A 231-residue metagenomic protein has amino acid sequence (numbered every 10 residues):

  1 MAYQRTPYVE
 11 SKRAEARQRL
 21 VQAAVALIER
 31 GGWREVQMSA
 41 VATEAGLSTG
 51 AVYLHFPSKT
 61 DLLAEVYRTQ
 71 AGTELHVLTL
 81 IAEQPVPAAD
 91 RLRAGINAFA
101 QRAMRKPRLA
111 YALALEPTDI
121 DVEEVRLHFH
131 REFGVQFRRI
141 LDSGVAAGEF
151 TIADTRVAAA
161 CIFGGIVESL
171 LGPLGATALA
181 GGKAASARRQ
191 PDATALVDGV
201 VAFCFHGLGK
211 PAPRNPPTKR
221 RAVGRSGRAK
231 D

Functional and structural regions predicted by a protein language model:
M1-E15, A178-A187, A212-D231: N-terminal intrinsically disordered/low-complexity leader segments
R13-A24, V41, V66-Q70, E74 (+1 more regions): Generic hydrophobic, amphipathic alpha-helix propensity
R19, A23, L27-D61, E65: Helix-turn-helix
Q37, Y111-A114, A153, A178 (+1 more regions): Short, hydrophobic secondary-structure boundary micro-motifs
E65, H76-R105, A158-I162, T194-V197 (+2 more regions): Hydrophobic alpha-helical connector segments
G72-H76, R102-R105, D121-A147, R156-A160 (+2 more regions): Amphipathic alpha-helical packing segments from all-alpha helical-bundle domains
P85, R131-I162, P173-R188, L208-A212: Hydrophobic alpha-helical bundle segments that form small-molecule/ligand-binding pockets
A103-D121, L171-L179: Amphipathic alpha-helical segments used for helix-helix packing
